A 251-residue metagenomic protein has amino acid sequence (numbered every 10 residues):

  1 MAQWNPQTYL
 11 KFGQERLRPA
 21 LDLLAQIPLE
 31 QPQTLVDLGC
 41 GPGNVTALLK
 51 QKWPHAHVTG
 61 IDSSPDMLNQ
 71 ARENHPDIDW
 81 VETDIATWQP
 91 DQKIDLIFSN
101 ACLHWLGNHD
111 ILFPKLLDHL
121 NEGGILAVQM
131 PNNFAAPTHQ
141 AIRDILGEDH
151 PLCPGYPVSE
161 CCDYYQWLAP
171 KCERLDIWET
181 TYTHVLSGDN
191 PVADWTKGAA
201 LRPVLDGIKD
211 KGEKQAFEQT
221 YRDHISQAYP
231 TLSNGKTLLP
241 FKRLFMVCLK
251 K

Functional and structural regions predicted by a protein language model:
M1-Q33, N44-L48, M67-Q70: Conserved class I S-adenosyl-L-methionine
W4, K171, D176-S233: C-terminal helical/coil "lid" or tail adjacent to the Rossmann-like core of SAM-dependent
T34-W88: Class I SAM-dependent methyltransferase SAM/SAH-binding core
F98: A conserved beta-strand element that flanks and buttresses the S-adenosyl-L-methionine
A101-C102: Short catalytic micro-motifs in class I SAM-dependent methyltransferases
L106-G107, L120-E122: Helix-to-beta-strand junctions that scaffold the AdoMet/dcAdoMet cofactor pocket in Class I SAM-dependent enzymes
D110, L117, I125-G188, D206-K211: Conserved catalytic/acceptor-binding region of the Class I
E173, T196, F241-K251: Core SAM-dependent methyltransferase catalytic element
